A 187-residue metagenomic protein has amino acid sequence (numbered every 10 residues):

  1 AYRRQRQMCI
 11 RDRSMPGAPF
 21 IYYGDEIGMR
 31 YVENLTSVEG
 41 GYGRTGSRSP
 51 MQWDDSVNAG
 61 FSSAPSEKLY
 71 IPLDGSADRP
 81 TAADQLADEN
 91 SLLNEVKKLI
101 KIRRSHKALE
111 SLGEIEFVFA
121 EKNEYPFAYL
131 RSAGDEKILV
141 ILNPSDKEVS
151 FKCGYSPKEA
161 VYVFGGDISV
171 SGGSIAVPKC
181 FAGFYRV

Functional and structural regions predicted by a protein language model:
A1-R6, I10: Single conserved hydrophobic/aromatic residue that forms the stacking wall/gate of nucleotide- or nucleobase-binding
R13-I21, I27-M29, N34-V187: Carbohydrate-interacting/catalytic domains
